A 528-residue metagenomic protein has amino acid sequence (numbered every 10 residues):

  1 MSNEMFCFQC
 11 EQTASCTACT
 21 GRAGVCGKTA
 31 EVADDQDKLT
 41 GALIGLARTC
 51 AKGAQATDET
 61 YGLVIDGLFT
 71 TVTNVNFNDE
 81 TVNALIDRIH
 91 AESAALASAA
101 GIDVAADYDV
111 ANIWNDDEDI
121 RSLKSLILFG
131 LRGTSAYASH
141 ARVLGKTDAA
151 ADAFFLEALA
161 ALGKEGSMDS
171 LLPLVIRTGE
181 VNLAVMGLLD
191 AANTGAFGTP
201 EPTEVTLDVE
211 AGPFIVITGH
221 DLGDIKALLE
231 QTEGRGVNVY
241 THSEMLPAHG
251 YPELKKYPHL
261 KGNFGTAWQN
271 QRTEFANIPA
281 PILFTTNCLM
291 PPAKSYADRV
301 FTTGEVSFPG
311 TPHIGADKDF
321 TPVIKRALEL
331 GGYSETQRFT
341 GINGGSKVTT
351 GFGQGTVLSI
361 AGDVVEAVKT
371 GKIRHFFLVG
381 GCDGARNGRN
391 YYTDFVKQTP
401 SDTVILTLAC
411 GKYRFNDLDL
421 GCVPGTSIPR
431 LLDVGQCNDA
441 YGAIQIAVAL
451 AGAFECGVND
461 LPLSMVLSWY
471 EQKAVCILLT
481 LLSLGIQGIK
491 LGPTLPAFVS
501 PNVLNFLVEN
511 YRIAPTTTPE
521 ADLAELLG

Functional and structural regions predicted by a protein language model:
S2-V32, Q36-G45, R177-G528: Anaerobic metallocofactor- and corrinoid-dependent redox/one-carbon enzyme cores, especially those from methanogenesis
L43-A196: Electropositive, gly/pro-rich neighborhoods at or near active sites that engage anionic ligands
